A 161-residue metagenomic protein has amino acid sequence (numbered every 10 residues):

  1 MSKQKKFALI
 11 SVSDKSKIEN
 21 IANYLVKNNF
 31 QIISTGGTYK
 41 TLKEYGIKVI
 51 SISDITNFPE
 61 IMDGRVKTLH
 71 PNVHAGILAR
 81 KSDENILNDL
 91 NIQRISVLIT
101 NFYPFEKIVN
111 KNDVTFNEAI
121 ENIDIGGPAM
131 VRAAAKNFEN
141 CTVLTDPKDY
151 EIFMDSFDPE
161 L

Functional and structural regions predicted by a protein language model:
M1, E19-I21, G64-L69, A129-A133: Short, flexible, solvent-exposed loop/turn segments with mixed acidic/basic and small polar residues
M1-I55: N-terminal glycine-/serine-/threonine-rich phosphate-binding loop
K3-F7, Y24, I92-L161: Internal alpha/beta core interface subdomains
D14, T35-G36, K81, G127 (+1 more regions): Helix N-cap/beta->alpha junction signal
D14-K17, S51, R80-S82, N88 (+3 more regions): Serine/threonine-rich low-complexity intrinsically disordered regions
K27-Q31, I52-S53, L69-P71, F116-I120 (+1 more regions): Short, low-complexity, polar/charged sequence segments that are solvent-exposed and flexible
G37-F105: Glycine-rich nucleotide/cofactor/substrate-binding loop typically near the N-terminus or early in the first domain
